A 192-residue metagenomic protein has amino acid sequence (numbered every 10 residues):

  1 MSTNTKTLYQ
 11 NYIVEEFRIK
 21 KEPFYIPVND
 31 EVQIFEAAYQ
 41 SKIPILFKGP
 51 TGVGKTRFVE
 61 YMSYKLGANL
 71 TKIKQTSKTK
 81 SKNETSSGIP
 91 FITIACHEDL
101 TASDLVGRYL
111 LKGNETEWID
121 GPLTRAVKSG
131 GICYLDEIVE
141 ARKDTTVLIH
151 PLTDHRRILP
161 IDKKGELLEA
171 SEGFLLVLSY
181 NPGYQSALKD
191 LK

Functional and structural regions predicted by a protein language model:
S2-K192: AAA+ P-loop NTPase catalytic core and its hallmark functional loops
